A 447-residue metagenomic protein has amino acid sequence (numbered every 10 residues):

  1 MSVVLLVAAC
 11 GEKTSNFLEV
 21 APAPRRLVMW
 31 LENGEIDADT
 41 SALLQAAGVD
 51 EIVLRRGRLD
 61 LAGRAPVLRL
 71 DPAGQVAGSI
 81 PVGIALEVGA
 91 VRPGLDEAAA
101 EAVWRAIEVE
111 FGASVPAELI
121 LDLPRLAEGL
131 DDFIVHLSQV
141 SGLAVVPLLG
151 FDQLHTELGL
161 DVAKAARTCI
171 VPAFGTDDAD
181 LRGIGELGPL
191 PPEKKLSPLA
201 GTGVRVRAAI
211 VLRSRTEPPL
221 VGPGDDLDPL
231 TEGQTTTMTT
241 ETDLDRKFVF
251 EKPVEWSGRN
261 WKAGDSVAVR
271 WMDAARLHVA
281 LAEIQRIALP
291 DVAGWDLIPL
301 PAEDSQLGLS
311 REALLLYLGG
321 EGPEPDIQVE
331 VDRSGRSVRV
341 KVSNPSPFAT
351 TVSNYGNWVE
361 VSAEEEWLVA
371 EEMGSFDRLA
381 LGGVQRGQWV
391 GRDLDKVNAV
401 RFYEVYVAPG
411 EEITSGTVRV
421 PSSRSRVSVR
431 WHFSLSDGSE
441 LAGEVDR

Functional and structural regions predicted by a protein language model:
M1-A8: Bacterial N-terminal signal peptides
C10-K13: Bacterial signal peptide processing site
V20-E32, R56-A165, V171: Chitinase-like catalytic core of GlcNAc-active glycosidases
I52, L121, C169, A208 (+1 more regions): Conserved, mostly hydrophobic/aromatic
E128-T236: Substrate-binding surface in catalytic domains of secreted glycosidases
A209-T216, V221-G322: Substrate-binding cleft of secreted/luminal carbohydrate-active enzymes
V338-N354, E360-E365: Asparagine-centered strand-capping/turn motif at beta-strand->loop junctions
L394-V427, S434: Low-complexity, intrinsically disordered segments enriched in Ser/Thr together with acidic residues
